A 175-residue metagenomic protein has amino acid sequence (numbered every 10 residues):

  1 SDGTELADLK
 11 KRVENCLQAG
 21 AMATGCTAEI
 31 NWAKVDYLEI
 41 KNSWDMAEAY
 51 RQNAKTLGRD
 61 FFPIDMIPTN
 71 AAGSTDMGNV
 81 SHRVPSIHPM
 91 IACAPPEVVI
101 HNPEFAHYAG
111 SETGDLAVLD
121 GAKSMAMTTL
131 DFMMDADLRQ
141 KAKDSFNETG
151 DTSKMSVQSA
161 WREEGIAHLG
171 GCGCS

Functional and structural regions predicted by a protein language model:
S1-S175: Metal-dependent amide/peptide-bond hydrolase catalytic core, centered on the "pita-bread" metallohydrolase fold
